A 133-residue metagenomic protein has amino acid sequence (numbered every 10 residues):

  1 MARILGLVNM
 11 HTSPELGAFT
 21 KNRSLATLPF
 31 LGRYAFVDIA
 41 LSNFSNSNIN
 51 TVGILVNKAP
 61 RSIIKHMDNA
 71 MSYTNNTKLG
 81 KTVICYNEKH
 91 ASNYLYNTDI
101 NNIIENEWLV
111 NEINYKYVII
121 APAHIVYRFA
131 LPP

Functional and structural regions predicted by a protein language model:
A2-S72, K78, H90-A91, E112 (+1 more regions): N-terminal glycine-rich phosphate-binding loop and ensuing alpha1 helix
G80-P133: Conserved beta-loop-beta/alpha segment of the NTase-like Rossmann-fold superfamily that binds/positions NTPs
